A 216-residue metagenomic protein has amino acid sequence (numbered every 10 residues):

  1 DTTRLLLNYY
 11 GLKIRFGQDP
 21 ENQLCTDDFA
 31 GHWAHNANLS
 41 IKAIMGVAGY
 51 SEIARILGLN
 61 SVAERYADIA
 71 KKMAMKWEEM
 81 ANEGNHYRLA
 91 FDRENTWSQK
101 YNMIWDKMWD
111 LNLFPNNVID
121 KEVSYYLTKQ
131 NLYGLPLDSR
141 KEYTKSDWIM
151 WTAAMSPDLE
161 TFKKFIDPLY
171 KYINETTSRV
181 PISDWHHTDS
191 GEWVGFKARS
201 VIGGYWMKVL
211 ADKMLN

Functional and structural regions predicted by a protein language model:
D1-L7, S51-K71, W109-S124, S156-D167 (+1 more regions): Structural helix-adjacent loops and short alpha-helical linkers that scaffold large soluble proteins
T2-L57, A63-Y66, A74, M80-G84 (+2 more regions): Aromatic-lined, polymer-binding surfaces characteristic of secreted/periplasmic polysaccharide-degrading enzymes
N36-I41, K72-F165, K171, E175-V180 (+1 more regions): Extended ligand-binding clefts on enzyme/binding-domain cores
P168, S183-D184, T188-N216: Terminal, non-catalytic domain-edge segments
